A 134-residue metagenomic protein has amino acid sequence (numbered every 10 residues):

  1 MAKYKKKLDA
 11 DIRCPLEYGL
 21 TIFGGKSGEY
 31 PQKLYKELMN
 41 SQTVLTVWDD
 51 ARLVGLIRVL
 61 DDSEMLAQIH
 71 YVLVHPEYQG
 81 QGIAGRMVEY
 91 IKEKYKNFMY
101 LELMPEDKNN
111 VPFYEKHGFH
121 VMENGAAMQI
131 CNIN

Functional and structural regions predicted by a protein language model:
M1-E29, G125: Short amphipathic alpha-helix that is part of the acyltransferase structural core
D11, E64, K108-N109: Short alpha-helical
G19-V44, W48: Active-site rim helix/loop that mediates acceptor-substrate recognition in acyltransferases
T46, R52-D61, A67-L73: Conserved beta-strand in the GNAT
V74, G80-E93: Conserved acetyl-CoA-binding loop-helix of GNAT-fold acetyltransferases
A84, V88, N109-N110, C131-N132: Short glycine/proline-centered loop/turn elements that form peptide/ligand docking sites
N97, L101-E102, E106-I130: Conserved active-site alpha-helix within GNAT-family acetyltransferase domains
